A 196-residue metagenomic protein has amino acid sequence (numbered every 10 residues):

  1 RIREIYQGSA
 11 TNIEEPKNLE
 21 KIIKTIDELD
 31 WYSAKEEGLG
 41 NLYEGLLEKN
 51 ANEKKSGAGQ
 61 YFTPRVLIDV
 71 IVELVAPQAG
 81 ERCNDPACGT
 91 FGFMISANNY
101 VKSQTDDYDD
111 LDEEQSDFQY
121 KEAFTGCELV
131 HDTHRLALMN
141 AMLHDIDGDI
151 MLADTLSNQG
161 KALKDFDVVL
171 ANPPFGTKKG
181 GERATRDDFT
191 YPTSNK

Functional and structural regions predicted by a protein language model:
R1-A79, D149-N158: Non-catalytic, mostly N-terminal accessory regions of nucleic-acid modification and defense proteins
Y6-S9, A34-E37, E48-A51, T90-G92 (+3 more regions): Generic detector of short, locally flexible boundary/turn motifs and exposed helical patches
Q7, E44, K121, G176 (+1 more regions): Compositionally biased, intrinsically disordered low-complexity regions enriched in proline and serine
N12, Y32, A123-E128, V168 (+1 more regions): Hydrophobic alpha-helical scaffolding
T25, E37, K55-S56, A87 (+2 more regions): Generic detection of intrinsically disordered/low-complexity segments and helix-coil linkers/edges
G57-A171, G176-K178: Conserved S-adenosyl-L-methionine
L111-E113, F175-K196: Mobile active-site "lid"/loop adjacent to the S-adenosyl-L-methionine
